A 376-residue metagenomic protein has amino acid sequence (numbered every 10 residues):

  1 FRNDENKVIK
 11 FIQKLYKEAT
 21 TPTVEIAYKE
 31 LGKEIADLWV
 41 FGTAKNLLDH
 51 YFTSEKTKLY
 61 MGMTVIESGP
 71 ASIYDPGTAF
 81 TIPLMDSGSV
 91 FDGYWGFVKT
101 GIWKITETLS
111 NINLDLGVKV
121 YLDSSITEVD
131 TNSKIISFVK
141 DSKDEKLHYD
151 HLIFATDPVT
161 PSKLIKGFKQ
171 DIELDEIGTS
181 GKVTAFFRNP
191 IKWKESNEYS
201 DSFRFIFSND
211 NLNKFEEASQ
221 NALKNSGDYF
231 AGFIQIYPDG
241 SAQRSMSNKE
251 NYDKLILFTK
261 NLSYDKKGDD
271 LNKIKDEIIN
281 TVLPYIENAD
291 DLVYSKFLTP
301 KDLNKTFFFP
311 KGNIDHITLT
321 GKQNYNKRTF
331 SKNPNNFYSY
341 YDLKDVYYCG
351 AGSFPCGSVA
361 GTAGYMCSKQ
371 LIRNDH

Functional and structural regions predicted by a protein language model:
F1-P76: Rossmann-like flavin
W39, L84-S133: Helical element adjacent to the flavin cofactor pocket in flavoenzyme catalytic cores
K58-A71, E287-F354: A glycine-rich dinucleotide-binding beta-alpha-beta segment and adjacent secondary-structure elements that constitute
I66, G117-V120, S124-F138, K296-F309: Beta-rich nucleic-acid/ligand-interaction surfaces
T127-S247: Mid-domain catalytic core of redox enzymes that form a hydrophobic substrate pocket/lid adjacent to a catalytic redox
I153, L257, V282, V346 (+2 more regions): Hydrophobic, well-ordered secondary-structure elements that form the walls of internal hydrophobic environments
G232-Q323: FAD-dependent oxidoreductase catalytic-site/capping-region signature
C349-D375: A conserved FAD-binding loop/helix module that cradles the flavin
